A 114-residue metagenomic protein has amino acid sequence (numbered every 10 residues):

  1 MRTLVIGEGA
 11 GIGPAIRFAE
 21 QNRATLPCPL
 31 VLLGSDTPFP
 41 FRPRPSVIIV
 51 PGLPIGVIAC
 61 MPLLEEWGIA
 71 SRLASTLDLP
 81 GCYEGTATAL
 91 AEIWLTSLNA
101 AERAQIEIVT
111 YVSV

Functional and structural regions predicted by a protein language model:
M1-V114: FNR/FR-type flavoprotein reductase catalytic core
